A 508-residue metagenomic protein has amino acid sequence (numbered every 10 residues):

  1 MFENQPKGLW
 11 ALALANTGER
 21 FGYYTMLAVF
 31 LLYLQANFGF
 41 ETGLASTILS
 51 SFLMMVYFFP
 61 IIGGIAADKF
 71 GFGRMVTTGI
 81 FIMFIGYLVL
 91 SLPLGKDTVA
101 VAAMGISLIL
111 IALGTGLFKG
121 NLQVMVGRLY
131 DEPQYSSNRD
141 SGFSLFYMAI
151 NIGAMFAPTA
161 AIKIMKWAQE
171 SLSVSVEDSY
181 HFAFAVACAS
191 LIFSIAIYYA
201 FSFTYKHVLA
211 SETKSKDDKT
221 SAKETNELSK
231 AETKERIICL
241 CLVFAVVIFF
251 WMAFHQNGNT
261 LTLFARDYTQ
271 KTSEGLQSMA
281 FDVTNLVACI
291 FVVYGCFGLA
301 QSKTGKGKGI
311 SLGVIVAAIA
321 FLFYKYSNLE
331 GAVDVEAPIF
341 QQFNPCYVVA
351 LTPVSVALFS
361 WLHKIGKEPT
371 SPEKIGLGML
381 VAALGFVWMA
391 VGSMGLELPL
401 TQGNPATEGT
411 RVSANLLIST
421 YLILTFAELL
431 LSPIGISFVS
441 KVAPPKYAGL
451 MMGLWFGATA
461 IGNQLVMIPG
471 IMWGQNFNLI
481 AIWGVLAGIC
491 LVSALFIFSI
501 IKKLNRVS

Functional and structural regions predicted by a protein language model:
M1-K7, E132-D140, I162-V333, S355 (+2 more regions): Intracellular loop-helix junctions on the cytosolic face of multi-pass helical membrane proteins
E3-L53, W251-F264, F321-V333: Helix-loop boundary and gating motifs at the non-cytosolic
T17, G86, V99-N121, L398-L430: Hydrophobic core of transmembrane alpha-helices in multi-pass small-molecule transporters, especially MFS/SLC-type
L49-D68, M155, Q342-F359: Central cavity-lining transmembrane alpha-helices of secondary-active solute carriers, predominantly the Major
V56, N138-Q169, V186-S194, D282-T284 (+2 more regions): Glycine-rich segments within core transmembrane alpha-helices of 12-TM secondary carriers
K69-I80, S137, Q301-S311, W361-L380: Cytoplasmic membrane-interface "Motif A"-like loop-to-helix N-cap segments of 12-TM Major Facilitator Superfamily
G79-V99, I319-S327, L377-A406: C-terminal ends and interior cores of transmembrane alpha-helices in multi-pass membrane transporters/permeases
G105, D178-A200, L377, I480-I500: Symmetry-related core transmembrane helices of the 12-TM Major Facilitator Superfamily/SLC fold
